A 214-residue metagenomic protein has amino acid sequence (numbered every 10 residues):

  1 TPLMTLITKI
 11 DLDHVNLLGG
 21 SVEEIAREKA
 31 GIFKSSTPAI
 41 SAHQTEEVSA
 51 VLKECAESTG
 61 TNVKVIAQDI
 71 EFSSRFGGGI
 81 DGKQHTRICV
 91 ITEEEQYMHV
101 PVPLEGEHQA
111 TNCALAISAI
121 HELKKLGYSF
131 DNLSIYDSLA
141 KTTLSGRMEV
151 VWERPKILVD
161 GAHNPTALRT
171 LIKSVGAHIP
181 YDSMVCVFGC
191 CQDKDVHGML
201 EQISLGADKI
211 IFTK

Functional and structural regions predicted by a protein language model:
T1-L6, I10-V15, E24, C89-K209: Nucleotide phosphate-binding/pyrophosphate-handling subdomain across enzymes that bind or process nucleotide phosphates
P2-H99, C113, I117-L133: Acidic, Mg2+-coordinating active-site environments of NTP-dependent enzymes
P38-H43, V185-F188, D208-K214: Short internal beta-strands
